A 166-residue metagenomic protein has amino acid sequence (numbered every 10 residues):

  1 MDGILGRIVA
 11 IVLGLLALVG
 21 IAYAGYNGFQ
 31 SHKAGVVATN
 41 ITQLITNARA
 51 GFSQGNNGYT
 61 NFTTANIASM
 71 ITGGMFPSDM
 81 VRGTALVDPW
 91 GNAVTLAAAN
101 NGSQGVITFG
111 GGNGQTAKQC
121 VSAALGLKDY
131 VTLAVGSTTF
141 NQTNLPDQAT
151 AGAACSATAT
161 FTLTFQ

Functional and structural regions predicted by a protein language model:
M1-V37: N-terminal single-pass transmembrane signal-anchor helix
I21, N40, T116-Q119: Generic detector of short, well-ordered, non-transmembrane alpha-helical segments enriched in hydrophobic residues
Y26-T64, A68-S69: Membrane-proximal N-terminal amphipathic helix
S53-Q166: Periplasmic/extracellular, small/polar-rich flexible segments of pilin-like filament-forming proteins
